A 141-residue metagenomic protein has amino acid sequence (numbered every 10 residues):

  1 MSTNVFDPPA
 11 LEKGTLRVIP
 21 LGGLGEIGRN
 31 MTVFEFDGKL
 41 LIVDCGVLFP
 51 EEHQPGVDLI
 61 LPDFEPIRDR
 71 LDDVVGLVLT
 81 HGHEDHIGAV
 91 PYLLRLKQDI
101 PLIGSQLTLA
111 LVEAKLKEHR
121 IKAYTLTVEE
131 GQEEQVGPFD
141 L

Functional and structural regions predicted by a protein language model:
M1-I19, E35-G46: Metallo-beta-lactamase
S2-K13, L107-L141: Metallo-beta-lactamase
D7-P8, I19, L61, I100 (+1 more regions): Intrinsic-disorder/low-complexity coil detector
G14-G22, I27-F36, E133-L141: Catalytic core of the metallo-beta-lactamase
P20, R29-M31, A89-V90, V112-E113 (+1 more regions): Short beta-alpha junctions and helix-cap segments that line functional grooves
L24-R29, F36-L79, P91-I100, G104-T108 (+1 more regions): Pre-active-site segment of Zn-dependent metallo-hydrolases
H86: N-terminal Rossmann-fold NAD(P) dinucleotide-binding loop
